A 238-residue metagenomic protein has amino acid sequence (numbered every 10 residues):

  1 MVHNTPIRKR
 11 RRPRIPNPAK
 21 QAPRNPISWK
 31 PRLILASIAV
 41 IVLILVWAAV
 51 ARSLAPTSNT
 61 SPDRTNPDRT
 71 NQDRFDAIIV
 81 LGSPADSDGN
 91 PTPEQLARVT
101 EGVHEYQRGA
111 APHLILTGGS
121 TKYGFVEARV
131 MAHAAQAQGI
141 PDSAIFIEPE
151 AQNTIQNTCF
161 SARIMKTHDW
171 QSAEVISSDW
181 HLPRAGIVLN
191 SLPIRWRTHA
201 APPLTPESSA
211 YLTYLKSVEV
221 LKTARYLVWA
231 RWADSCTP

Functional and structural regions predicted by a protein language model:
V2-R10, R14, A49-K216: A structural signal for short, hydrophobic/glycine-enriched beta-strand patches
P13, N25-P26, W232-C236: Functionally engaged cysteine thiol sites
P16-P18: Short, charged N-terminal extramembrane segments
K20-I41: N-terminal Sec-pathway targeting helices
A39-A49: Hydrophobic core of alpha-helical transmembrane segments in multi-pass integral membrane proteins
S209-C236: A transmembrane-helix-recognition feature enriched in membrane-embedded lipid enzymes and envelope glyco-/phospholipid
